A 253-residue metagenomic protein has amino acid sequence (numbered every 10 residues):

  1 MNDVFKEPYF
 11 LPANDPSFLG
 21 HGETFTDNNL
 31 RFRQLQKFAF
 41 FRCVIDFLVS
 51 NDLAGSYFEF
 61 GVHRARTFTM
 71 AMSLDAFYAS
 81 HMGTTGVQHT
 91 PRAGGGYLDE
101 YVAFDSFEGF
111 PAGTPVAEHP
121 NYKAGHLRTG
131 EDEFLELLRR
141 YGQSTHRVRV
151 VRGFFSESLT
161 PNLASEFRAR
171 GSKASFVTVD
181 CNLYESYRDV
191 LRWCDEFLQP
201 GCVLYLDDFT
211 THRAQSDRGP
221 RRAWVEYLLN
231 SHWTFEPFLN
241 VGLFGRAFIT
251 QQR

Functional and structural regions predicted by a protein language model:
N2-F32, L53-R253: S-adenosylmethionine/decaboxylated-SAM
A39-D52: Conserved alpha-helix/loop element of class I SAM-dependent methyltransferases that forms part of the SAM/SAH-binding
